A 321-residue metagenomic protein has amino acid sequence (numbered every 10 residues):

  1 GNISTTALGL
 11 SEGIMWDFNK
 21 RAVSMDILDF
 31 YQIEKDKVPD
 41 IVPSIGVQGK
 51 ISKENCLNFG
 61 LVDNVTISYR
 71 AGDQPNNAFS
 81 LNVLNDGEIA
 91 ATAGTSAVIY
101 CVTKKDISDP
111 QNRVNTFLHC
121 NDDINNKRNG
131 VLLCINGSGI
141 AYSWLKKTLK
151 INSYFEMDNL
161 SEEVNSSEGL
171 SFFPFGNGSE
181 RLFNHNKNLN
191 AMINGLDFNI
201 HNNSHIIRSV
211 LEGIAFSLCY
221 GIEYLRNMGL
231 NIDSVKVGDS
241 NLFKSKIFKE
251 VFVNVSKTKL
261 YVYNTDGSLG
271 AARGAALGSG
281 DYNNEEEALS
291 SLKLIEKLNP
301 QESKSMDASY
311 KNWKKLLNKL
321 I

Functional and structural regions predicted by a protein language model:
G1-S4, G9-Q32, K53-K236, N241-I321: Active-site core segments that coordinate phosphate-bearing ligands/cofactors across diverse enzyme families
D17-K20, S44-Q48: Short beta-strand to alpha-helix junction loop
